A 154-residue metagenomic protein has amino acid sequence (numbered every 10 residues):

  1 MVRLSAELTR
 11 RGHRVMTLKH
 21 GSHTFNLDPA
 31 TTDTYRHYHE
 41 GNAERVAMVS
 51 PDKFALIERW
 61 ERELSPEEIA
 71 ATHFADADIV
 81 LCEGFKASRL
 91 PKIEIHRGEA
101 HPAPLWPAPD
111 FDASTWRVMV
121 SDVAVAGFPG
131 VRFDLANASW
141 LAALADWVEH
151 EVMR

Functional and structural regions predicted by a protein language model:
M1, A30, S65-P66, W140: Amphipathic coiled-coil/heptad-repeat helices and related helical stalk/stem segments that mediate oligomerization
V2-W60: N-terminal phosphate/diphosphate-binding loop that engages ATP/GTP or pyrophosphate donors across diverse enzyme folds
R11, F74-D76, A113: Short loop/turn elements that form and flank the Walker-type P-loop nucleotide-binding site in RecA-like NTPase cores
R14-M16, E44-A47, F54-A55, D78-V80 (+2 more regions): Structural motif
T31, R62-P66, H101-A103: Charged helix-capping and loop-helix junction motifs
I57-A87: Phosphate-binding/switch loop-helix module in NTP-utilizing enzymes
I79-R154: Phosphate/Mg2+-binding loops and adjacent switch elements in nucleotide/diphosphate-handling enzyme cores
